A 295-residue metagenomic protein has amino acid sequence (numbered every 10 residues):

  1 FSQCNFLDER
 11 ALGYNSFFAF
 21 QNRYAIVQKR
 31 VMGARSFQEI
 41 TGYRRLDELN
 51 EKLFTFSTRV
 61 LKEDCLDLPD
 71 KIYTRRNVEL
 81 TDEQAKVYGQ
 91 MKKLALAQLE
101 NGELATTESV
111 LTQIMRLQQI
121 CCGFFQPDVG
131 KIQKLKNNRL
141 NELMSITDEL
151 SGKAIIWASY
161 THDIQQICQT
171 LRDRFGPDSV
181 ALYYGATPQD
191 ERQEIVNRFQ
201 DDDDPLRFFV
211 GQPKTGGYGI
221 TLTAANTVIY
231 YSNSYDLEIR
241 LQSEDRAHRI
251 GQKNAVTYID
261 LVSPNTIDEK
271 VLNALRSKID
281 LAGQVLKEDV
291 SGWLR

Functional and structural regions predicted by a protein language model:
F1-S16, N226: A short helix-turn-beta junction within AAA+ P-loop NTPase domains corresponding to the substrate/partner-engaging
S2, K71-Y73, G176-S179, T223-T227 (+1 more regions): Short glycine-/polar-rich loops that comprise or flank the Walker A/P-loop and associated switch/sensor motifs
A11-I132, K136-G152, L275-S277: Inter-lobe coupling linker of SF2 helicases/translocases
K136, S159-H162: Helix N-cap/beta->alpha junction signal
I155-W157, Q165-Q166, F175-G216: Conserved helicase ATPase core of P-loop NTP-dependent helicases/translocases
I164-C168, R207-S232, D236-A255: SF2 helicase motor core recognition
Y235-R295: A conserved SF2-helicase RecA2
